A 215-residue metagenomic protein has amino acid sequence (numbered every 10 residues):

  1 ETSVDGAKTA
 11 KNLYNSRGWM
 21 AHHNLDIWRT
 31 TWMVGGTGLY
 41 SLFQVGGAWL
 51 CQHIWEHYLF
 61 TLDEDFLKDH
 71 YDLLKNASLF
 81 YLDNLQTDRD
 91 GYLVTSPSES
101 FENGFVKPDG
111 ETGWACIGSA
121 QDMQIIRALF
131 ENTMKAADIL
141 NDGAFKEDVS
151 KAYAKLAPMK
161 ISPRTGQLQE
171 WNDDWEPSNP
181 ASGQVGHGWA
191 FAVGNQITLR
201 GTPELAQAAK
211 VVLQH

Functional and structural regions predicted by a protein language model:
E1-D5, W28, W32-M33, G38-F60 (+3 more regions): Active-site core of glycosidic bond-cleaving carbohydrate-active enzymes
E1-M20: Carboxylate/His-rich catalytic cores and anion/metal-binding grooves
A7-L13, D83-D90, S162-G166: Charged/polar, low-hydrophobicity segments characteristic of intrinsically disordered regions and flexible loops
G18, S100, T165-G166: Glycine-centered flexibility motif
H22-L42, S98-G118, D174: Acidic/His metal-coordination segments adjacent to aromatic residues that form catalytic metal sites in metalloenzymes
E56, L67-D69, L73, A77 (+1 more regions): Zinc-dependent metallopeptidase catalytic helix centered on the HExxH motif and its immediate flanking segment
N76-A136: Acidic/histidine-rich catalytic neighborhood
